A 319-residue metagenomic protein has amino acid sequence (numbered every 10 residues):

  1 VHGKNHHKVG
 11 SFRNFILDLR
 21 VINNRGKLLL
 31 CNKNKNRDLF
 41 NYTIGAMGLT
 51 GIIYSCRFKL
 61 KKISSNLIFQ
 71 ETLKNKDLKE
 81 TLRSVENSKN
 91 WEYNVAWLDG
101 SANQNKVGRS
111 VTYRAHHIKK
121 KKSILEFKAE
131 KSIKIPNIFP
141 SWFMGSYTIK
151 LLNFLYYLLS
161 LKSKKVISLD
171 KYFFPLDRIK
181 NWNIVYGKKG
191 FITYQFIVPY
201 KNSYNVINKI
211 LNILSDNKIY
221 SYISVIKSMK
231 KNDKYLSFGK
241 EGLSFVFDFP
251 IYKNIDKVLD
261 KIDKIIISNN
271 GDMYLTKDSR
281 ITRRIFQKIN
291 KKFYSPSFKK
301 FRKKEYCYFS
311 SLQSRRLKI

Functional and structural regions predicted by a protein language model:
V9-N14: Short loop/turn motifs at secondary-structure junctions and domain boundaries
L17-D216, Y220: C-terminal substrate-binding/cap subdomain adjacent to the FAD-binding core in PCMH-type and related FAD-linked
V107-H116, K231-E241, I285-Y294: Short glycine/threonine-rich loop-to-helix capping motif typified by GTGT followed within a few residues by an Asp-Pro
Y172-I192, S224-L243, C307-I319: N-terminal flexible segment immediately upstream of the FAD-binding catalytic core in FAD-dependent oxidoreductases
F196-P250: C-terminal structural cap/anchor segments
K209-I213, V258-I266: Short amphipathic alpha-helices in soluble, non-transmembrane regions that often serve as interface/regulatory elements
N254-V258, I267-I319: Activity-critical C-terminal alpha-helical subdomain
